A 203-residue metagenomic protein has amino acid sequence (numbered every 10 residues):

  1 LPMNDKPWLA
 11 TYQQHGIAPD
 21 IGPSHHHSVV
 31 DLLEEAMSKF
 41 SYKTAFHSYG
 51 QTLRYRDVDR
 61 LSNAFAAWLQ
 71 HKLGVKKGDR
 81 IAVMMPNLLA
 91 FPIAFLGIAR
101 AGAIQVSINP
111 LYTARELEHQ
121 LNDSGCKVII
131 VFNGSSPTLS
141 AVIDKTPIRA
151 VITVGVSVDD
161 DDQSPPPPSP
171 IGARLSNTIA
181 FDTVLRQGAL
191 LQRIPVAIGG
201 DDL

Functional and structural regions predicted by a protein language model:
L1-H26: Flexible, non-catalytic linker and terminal segments flanking ANL/adenylate-forming cores
W8-A10, D31-R54, Q192, L203: AMP-dependent adenylate-forming
T11, T138-D201: ANL superfamily adenylate-forming
P23-H25, Y42-K76, A82-L88, P92-L96 (+2 more regions): Conserved AMP-binding/adenylate-forming core of the ANL superfamily
A82, V128-I130, I152: Structural motif
G102: Structured binding elements
P110-T146: Conserved ATP-dependent adenylate/AMP-binding module captured primarily in the ANL superfamily
